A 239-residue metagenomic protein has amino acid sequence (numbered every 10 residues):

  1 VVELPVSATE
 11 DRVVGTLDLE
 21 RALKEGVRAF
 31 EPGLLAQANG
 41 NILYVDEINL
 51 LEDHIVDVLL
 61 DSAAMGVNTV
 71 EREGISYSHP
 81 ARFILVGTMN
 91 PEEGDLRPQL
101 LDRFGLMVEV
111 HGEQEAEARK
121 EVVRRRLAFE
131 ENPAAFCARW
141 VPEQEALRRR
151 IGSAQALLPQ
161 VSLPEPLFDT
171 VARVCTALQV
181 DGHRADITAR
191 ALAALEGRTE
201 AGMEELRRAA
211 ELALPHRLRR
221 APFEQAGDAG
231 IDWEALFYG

Functional and structural regions predicted by a protein language model:
V1-Q114: Conserved ASCE/P-loop NTPase catalytic core
E10-G15, L96-Q155: Conserved AAA+ ATPase core "coupling" helix
D18-L19, G40, A64-N68, G105-E113 (+4 more regions): Non-catalytic alpha-helical coupling and interface elements of nucleotide-dependent molecular machines and regulators
A134-T188: Conserved AAA+ ATPase small/helical "lid" subdomain
A172-A177, R184, A191-G239: C-terminal engagement/docking regions of AAA+ P-loop ATPases
